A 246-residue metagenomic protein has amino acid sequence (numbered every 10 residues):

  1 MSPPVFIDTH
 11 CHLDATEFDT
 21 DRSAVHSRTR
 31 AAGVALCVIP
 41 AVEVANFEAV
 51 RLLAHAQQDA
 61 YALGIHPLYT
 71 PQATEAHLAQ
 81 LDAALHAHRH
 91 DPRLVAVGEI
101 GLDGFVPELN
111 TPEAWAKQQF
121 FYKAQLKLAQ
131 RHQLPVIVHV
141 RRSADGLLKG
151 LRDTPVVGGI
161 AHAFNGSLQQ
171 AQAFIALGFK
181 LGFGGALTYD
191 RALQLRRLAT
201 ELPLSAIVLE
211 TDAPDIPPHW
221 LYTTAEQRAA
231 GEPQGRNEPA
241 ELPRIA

Functional and structural regions predicted by a protein language model:
M1-A246: Mid-domain alpha/beta scaffold segments of enzyme catalytic cores
